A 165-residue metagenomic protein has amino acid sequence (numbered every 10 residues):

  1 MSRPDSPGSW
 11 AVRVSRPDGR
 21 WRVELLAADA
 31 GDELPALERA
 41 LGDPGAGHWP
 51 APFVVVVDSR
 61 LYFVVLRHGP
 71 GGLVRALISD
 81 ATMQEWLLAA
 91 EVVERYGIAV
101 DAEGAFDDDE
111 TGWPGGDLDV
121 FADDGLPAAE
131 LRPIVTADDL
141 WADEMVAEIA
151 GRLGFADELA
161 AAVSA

Functional and structural regions predicted by a protein language model:
M1-S15, A160-A165: Actinobacteria-biased recognition of intrinsically disordered, low-complexity terminal regions
S2-P4, D18-E85: Compact, well-ordered interaction domains used in eukaryotic information-processing assemblies
S6-A11, H48-P50, L77, I134 (+1 more regions): Sparse, context-dependent recognition of short Cys/His-centered cofactor- or disulfide-binding micro-motifs
A11-R13, V55, V92: Generic structural hydrophobic/aromatic packing signal, biased to beta-strands
E85-A165: Charged, compositionally biased boundary regions
